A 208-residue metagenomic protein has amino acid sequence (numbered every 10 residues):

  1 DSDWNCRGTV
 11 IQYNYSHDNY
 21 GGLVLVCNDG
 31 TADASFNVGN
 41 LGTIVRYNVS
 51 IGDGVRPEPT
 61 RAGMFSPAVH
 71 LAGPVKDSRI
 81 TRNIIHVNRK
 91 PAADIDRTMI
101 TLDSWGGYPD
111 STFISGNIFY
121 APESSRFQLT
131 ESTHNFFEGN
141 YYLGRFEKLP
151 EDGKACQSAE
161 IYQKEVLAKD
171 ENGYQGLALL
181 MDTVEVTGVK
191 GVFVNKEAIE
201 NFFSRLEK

Functional and structural regions predicted by a protein language model:
D1-G188, F193-L206: Glycine- and acidic/polar-rich repeat regions and solenoidal domains
